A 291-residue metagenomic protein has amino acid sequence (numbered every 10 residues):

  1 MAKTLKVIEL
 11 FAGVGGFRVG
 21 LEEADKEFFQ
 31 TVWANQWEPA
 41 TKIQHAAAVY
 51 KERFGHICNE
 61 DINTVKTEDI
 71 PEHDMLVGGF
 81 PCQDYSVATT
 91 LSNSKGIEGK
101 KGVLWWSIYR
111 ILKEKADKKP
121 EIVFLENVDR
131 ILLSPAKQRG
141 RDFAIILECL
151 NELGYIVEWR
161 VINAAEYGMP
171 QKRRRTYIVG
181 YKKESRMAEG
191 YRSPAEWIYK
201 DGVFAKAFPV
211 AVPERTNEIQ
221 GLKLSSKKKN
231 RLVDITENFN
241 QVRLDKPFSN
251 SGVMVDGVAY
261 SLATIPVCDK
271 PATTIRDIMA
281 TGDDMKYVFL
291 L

Functional and structural regions predicted by a protein language model:
M1, D25-F28, E52, D117 (+2 more regions): Short, structurally constrained coil/turn elements that cap an alpha-helix or connect an alpha-helix to the following
A2-V7: Extreme N-terminal starter segment of soluble prokaryotic enzymes
I8-T64: SAM cofactor-binding core of SAM-dependent methyltransferases, primarily the Rossmann-like beta-alpha-beta module
V65-H73, Y85-L291: Class I S-adenosyl-L-methionine
M75-V77: N-terminal Rossmann-like NAD(P) cofactor-binding module of classical short-chain dehydrogenase/reductase
P81: Short glycine-/small-residue-rich Rossmann-like dinucleotide-binding loops
